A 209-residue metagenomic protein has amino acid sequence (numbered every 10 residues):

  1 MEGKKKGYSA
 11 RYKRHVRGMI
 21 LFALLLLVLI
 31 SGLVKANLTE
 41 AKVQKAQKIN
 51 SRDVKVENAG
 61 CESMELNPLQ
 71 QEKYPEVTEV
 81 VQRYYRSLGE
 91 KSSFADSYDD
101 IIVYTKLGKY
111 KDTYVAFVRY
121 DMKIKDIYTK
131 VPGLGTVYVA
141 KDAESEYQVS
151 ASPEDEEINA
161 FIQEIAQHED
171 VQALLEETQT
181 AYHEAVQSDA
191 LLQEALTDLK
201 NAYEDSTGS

Functional and structural regions predicted by a protein language model:
M1-V16: N-terminal Lys/Arg-rich, disordered targeting/topogenic segments
R17-K35: Hydrophobic membrane-insertion alpha-helices, especially the h-region of bacterial N-terminal signal peptides
G32-S209: Mature, Sec-exported extracytoplasmic domains of Gram-positive
